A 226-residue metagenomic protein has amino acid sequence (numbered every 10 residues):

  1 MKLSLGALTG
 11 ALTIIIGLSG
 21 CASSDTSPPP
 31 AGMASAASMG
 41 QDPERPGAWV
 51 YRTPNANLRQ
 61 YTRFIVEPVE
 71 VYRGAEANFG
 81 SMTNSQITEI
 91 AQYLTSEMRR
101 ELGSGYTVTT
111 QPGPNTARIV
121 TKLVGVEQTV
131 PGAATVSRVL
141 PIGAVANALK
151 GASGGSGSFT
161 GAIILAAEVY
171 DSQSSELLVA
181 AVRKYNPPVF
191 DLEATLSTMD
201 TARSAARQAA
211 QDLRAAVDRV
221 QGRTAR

Functional and structural regions predicted by a protein language model:
M1-G10: Bacterial N-terminal signal peptides that target proteins for export
G17-G20: C-terminal motif of bacterial Sec signal peptides marking the signal peptidase cleavage site
A22-D25: Bacterial signal peptide processing site
P29-P54: Post-signal peptide N-terminal segment of mature Sec-exported envelope proteins
N55, S81, A148-I164, E168-D212: Short secondary-structure boundary motifs at beta->alpha junctions and helix caps
R59-V120: N-terminal segment of the mature soluble domain
A91, T95, R99, G103 (+4 more regions): Extracytoplasmic/secreted envelope proteins and their assembly/folding machinery, especially bacterial periplasmic
S104-Q173: Surface-exposed short loop/turn segments
